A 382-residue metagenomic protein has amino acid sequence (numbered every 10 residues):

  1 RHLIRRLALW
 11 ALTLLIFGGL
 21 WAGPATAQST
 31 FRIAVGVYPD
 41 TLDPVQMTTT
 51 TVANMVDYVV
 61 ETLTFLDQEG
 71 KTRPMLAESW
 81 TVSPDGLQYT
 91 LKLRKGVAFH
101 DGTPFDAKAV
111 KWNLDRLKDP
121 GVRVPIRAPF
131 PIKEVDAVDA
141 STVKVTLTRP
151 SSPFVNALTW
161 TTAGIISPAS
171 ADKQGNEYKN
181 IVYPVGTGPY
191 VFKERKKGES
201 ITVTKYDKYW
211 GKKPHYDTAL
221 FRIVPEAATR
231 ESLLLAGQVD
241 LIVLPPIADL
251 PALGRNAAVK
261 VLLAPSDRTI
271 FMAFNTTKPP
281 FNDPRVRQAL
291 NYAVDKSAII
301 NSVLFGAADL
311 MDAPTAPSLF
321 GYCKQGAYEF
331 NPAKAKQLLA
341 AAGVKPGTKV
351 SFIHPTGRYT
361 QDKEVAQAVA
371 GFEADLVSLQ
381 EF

Functional and structural regions predicted by a protein language model:
S29-D40, E78, Q88-L91, V110-N113 (+6 more regions): Short, well-ordered beta-strand elements
A34-P84, W112-D115, V185-G186: N-terminal lobe/hinge region of extracytoplasmic solute-binding protein
V37-A53, L76-A77, T103, P125-I126 (+4 more regions): A structural "hinge/loop" feature
E69-K71, T159-P214, T218, P332-A333 (+1 more regions): Gly/Pro-rich hinge or "lid" segments in bacterial periplasmic/extracellular proteins
E78-R123, V138, K144-T146, L233 (+1 more regions): Aromatic- and charge-enriched surface segment that lines or borders ligand/interaction sites
K92, I126-S170: Surface-exposed binding/hinge segments that line and control ligand-binding clefts or catalytic entry sites
K205, R255, N282-G371, D375: Append "and occasionally in soluble cytosolic enzymes with long acidic Gly/Pro-rich linkers
Y206-A252, V369-G371, Q380: Ligand-site clamp/hinge motif
